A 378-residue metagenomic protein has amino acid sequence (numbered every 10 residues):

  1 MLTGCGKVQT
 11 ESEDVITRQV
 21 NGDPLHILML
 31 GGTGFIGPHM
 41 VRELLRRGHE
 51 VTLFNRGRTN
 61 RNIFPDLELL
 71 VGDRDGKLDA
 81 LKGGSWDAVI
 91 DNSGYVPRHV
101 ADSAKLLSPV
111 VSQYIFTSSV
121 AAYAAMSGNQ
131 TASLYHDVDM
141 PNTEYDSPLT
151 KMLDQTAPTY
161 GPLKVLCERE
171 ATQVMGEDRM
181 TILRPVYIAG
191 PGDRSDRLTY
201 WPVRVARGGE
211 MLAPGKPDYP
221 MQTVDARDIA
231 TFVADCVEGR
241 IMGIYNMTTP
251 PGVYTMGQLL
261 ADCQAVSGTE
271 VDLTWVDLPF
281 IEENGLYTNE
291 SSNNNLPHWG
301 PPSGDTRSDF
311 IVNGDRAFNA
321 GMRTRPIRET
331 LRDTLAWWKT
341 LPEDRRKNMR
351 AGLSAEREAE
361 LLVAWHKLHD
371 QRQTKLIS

Functional and structural regions predicted by a protein language model:
M1-S12: N-terminal export signals
L25-H49: N-terminal Rossmann NAD(P)H-binding glycine-rich loop of SDR-like oxidoreductase domains
T33, R58-F116, A122-A125: NAD(P)H-binding glycine-rich loop region in Rossmannoid oxidoreductase-like domains and their noncatalytic homologs
E50-R56: Conserved glycine-rich Rossmann-like NAD(P)H-binding loop of the short-chain dehydrogenase/reductase
D102-V165, Q173-V174, T181: Conserved Rossmann-fold NAD(P)-dependent oxidoreductase catalytic core, especially the SDR/UDP-sugar
C167-G192: Conserved beta-loop-beta element that borders a ligand/cofactor-binding pocket
S195-W201, P214-V237, G243-N246, Q258 (+2 more regions): Substrate-positioning beta->alpha
C236-P301, D305-D315, R332-L335, P342-I377: Mid/C-terminal beta-alpha module of Rossmann-like enzyme folds, strongest in SDR-family dehydrogenases/epimerases
